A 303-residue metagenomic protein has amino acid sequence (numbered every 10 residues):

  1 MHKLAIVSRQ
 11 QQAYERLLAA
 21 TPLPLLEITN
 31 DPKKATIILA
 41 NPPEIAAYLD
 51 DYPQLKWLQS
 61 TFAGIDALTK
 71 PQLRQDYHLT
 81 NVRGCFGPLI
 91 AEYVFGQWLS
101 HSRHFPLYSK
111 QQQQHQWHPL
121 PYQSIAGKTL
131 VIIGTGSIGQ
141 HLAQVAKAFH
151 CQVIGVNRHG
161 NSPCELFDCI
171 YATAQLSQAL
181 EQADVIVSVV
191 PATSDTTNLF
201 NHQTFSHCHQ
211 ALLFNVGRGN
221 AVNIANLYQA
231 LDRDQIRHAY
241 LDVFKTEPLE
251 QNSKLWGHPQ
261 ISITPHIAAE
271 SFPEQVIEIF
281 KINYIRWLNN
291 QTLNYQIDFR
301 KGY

Functional and structural regions predicted by a protein language model:
M1-I37: N-terminal glycine-/charge-rich "phosphate-binding" loop or analogous flexible N-terminal tail
Y14-A19, D31-K34, A47-Y52, A67-Q75 (+2 more regions): Short loop/helix-cap segments at secondary-structure boundaries that form the rim of catalytic
P24-K34, A46-Y48, L166-Q182: Short acidic low-complexity segments
T36-S109: Phosphate/diphosphate ligand-binding glycine-rich loop within oxidoreductases
T80-N81, C85-Y93, L107, E247-Y303: C-terminal helix-to-coil terminal segments
Y108-H141, C169: Glycine-rich NAD(P)-binding loop of Rossmann-like domains
A148-E165: NAD(P)-binding Rossmann-fold cofactor-contacting core
G160-K254: Rossmann-like adenosine-cofactor binding region
